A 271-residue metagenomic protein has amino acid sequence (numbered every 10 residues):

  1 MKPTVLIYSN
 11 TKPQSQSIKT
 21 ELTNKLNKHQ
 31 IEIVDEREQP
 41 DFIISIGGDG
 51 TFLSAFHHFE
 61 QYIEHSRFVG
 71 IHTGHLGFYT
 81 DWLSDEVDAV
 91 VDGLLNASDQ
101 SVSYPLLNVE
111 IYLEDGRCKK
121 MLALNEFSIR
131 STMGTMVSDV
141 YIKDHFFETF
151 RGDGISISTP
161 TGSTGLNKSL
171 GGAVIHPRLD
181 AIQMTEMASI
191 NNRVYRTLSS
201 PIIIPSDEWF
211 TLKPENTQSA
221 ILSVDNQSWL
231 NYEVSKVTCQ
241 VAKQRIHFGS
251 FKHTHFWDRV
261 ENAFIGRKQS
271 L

Functional and structural regions predicted by a protein language model:
K2-P40, G74-S156, T164-L271: Catalytic phosphate-donor-binding core of small-molecule kinases
L26, F59-Y62: Active-site catalytic pocket residues across diverse enzymes, especially alpha/beta-hydrolases
E36-S54: Short, well-ordered secondary-structure micro-motifs within conserved domains or adaptor modules
S45-I46, F68, I157: Conserved SAM-binding loop
G48-T51, G74, T161-S163: Short glycine-rich anion-binding loops that position phosphate/pyrophosphate groups of nucleotides and phosphorylated
S54-E60, N167-G171: Short Gly/Thr/Asp-enriched flexible loops that form oxyanion-binding sites at enzyme active sites
I63-R67: A short helix->loop->beta-strand "cap" motif at the edges of active sites that frequently abuts
